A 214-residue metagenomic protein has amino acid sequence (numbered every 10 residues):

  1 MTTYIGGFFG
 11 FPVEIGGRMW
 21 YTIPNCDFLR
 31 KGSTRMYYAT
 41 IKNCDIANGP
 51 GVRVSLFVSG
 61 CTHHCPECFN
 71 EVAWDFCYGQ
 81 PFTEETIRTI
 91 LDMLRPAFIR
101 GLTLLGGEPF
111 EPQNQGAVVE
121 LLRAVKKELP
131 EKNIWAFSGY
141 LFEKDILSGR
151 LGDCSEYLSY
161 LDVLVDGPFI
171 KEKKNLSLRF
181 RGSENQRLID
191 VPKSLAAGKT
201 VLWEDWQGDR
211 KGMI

Functional and structural regions predicted by a protein language model:
V13-E14, D27: Acidic, Ala/Val/Gly-enriched low-complexity intrinsically disordered segments
W20-F57, N70-F76, T200-V201, D205-Q207 (+1 more regions): N-terminal [4Fe-4S]-dependent radical SAM core
R35-A39, V52, N70-A136, Y140-C154: Conserved Radical SAM active-site core
F57-H64: Short pre-active-site segment immediately N-terminal to redox-active cysteine/selenocysteine motifs in thiol-based
R95, G149-K173: Structural recognition of alpha->loop->beta junctions
A117-V118, R123-K126, K174-I214: P-loop/Walker A phosphate-binding loop and immediately adjacent motor/lid segment at beta-alpha junctions
